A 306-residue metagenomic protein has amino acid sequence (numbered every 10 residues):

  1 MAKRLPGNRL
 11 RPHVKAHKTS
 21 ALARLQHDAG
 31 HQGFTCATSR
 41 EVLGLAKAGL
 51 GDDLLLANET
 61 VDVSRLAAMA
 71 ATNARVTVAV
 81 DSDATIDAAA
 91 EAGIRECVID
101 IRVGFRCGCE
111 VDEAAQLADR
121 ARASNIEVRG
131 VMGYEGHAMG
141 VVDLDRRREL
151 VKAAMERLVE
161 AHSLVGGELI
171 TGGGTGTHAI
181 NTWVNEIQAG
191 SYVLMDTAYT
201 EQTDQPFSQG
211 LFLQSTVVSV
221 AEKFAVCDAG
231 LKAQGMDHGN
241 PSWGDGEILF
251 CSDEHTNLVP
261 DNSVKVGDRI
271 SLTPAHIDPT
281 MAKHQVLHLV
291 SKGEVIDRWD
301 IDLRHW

Functional and structural regions predicted by a protein language model:
M1-P6, P12, D53-V61, A121 (+1 more regions): Alpha-helix-loop-beta-strand connector modules within alpha/beta enzyme cores
L10-G133, A138-G140: Active-site-proximal beta-alpha core segment in soluble small-molecule metabolic enzymes
H17, R40, A84, D112 (+4 more regions): Conserved active-site and cofactor/substrate-binding residues in soluble primary-metabolism enzymes
G33, D52-D53, E96, G130 (+5 more regions): Residues at the N-termini of beta-strands
S39, E59, G136, T175 (+3 more regions): Flexible loop residues that form catalytic and substrate-binding hotspots at small-molecule/glycan-binding clefts
I94-E96, R102-Q205: Active-site loop/helix belt of alpha/beta enzymes
R147, G176-D245: Active-site loop ensemble at the mouth of alpha/beta enzyme cores that anchors a bound cofactor
V220-W306: C-terminal accessory subdomain/extension
